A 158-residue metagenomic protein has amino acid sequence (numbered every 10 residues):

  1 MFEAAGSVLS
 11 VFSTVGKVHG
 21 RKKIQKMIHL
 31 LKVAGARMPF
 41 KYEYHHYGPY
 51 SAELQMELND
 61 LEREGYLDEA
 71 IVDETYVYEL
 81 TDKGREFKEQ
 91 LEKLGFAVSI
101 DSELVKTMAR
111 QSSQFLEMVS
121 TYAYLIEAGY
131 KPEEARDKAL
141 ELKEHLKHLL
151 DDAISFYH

Functional and structural regions predicted by a protein language model:
M1-H158: Domain-edge interaction signal
